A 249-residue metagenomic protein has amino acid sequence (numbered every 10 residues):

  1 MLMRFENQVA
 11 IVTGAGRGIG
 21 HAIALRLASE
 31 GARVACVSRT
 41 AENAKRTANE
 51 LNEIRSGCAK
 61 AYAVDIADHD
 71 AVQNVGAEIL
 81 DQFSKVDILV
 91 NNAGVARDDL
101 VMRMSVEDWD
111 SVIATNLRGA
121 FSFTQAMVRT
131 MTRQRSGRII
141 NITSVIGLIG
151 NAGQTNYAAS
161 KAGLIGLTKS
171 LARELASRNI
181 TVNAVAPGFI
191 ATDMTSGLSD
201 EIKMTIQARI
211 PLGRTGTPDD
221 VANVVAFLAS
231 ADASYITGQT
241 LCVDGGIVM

Functional and structural regions predicted by a protein language model:
V9, G16-G18: Conserved glycine-rich cofactor-binding loop
A32-R46: Conserved glycine-rich Rossmann-like NAD(P)H-binding loop of the short-chain dehydrogenase/reductase
A41, A63-V75, V106, D219-D220: The beta1-alpha1 cofactor-binding region of Rossmann-like NAD(H)/NADP(H)-dependent oxidoreductases
L100-V101, D108-I113, I206: Substrate-binding pocket helix/loop in short-chain dehydrogenase/reductase
T124, S160, T168: Active-site helix of classical SDR
R129, R173-S177, S234: Alpha-helical segment proximal to the catalytic Tyr-Lys
S144: Residue(s) in the substrate-gating loop at a strand-loop-helix junction that position the organic substrate next
